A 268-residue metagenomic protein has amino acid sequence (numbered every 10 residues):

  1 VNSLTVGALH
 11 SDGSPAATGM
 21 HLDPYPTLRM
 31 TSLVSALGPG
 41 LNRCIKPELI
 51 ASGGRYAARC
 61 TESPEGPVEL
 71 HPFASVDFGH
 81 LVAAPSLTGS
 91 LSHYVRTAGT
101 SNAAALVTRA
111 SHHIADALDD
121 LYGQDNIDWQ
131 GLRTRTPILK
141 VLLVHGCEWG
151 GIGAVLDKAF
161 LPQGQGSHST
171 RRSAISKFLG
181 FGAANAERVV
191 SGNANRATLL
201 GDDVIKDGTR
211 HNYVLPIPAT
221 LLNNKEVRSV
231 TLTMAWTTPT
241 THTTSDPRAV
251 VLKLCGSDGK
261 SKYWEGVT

Functional and structural regions predicted by a protein language model:
N2-S3, I45: Short glycine-/polar-rich loops that comprise or flank the Walker A/P-loop and associated switch/sensor motifs
V6: Alpha-helical segment proximal to the catalytic Tyr-Lys
L9-P24, L28-T31, S35-A104, L121: Catalytic-core environment of secreted peptidases
L49, L106-A117: Alpha-helical metal-binding/catalytic segments enriched in His/Glu/Asp
E62, P67-G89, V155-A174, A183 (+1 more regions): Surface-exposed intrinsically disordered loops and tails
A117-V155: An often Trp-containing, charged/polar helix-loop segment at the C-terminal end of enzyme catalytic cores
F160-G256: Secreted peptidase-domain scaffold signal
W264-T268: Noncatalytic accessory or regulatory domains flanking protease catalytic cores in secreted, cell-surface, and selected
